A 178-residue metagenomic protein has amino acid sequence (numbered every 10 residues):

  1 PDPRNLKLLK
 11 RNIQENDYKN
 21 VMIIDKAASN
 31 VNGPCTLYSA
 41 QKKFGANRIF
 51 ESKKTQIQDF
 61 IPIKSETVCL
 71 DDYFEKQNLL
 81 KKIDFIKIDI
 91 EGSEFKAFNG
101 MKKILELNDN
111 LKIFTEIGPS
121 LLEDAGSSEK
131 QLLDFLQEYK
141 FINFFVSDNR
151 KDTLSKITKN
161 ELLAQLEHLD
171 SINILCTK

Functional and structural regions predicted by a protein language model:
P1-K178: Phosphate/nucleotide-binding beta-alpha loop and adjacent structural elements of enzyme active sites
